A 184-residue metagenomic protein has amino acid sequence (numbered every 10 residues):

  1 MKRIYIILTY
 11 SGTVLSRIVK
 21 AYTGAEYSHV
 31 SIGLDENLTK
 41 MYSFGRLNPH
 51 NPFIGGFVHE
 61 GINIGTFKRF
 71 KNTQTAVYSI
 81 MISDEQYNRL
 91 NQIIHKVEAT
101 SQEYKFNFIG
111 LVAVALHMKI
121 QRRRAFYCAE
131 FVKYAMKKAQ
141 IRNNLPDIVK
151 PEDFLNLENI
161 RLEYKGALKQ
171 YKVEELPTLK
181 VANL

Functional and structural regions predicted by a protein language model:
M1-L184: Cysteine-nucleophile amide-bond enzymes
